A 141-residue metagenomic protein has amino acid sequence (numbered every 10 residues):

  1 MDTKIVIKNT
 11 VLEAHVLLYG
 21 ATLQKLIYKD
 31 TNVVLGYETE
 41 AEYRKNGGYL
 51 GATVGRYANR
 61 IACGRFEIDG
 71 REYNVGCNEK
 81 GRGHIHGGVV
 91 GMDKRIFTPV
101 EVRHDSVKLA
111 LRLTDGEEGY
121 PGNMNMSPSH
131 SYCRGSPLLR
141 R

Functional and structural regions predicted by a protein language model:
M1-L139: Surface-exposed acidic/polar loop and edge beta-strand patches at domain peripheries
